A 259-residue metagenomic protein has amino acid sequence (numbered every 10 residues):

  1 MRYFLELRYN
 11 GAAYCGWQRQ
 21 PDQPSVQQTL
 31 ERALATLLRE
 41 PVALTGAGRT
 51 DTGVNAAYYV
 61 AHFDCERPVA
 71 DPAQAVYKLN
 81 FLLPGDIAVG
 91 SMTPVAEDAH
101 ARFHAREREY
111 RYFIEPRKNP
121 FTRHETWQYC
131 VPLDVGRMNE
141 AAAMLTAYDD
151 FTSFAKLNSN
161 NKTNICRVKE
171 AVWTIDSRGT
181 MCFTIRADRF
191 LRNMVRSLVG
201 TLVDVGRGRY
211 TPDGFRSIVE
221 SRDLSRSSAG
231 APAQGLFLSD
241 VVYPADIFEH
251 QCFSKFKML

Functional and structural regions predicted by a protein language model:
M1-L259: Structured-RNA-binding interfaces characteristic of tRNA pseudouridine synthases
